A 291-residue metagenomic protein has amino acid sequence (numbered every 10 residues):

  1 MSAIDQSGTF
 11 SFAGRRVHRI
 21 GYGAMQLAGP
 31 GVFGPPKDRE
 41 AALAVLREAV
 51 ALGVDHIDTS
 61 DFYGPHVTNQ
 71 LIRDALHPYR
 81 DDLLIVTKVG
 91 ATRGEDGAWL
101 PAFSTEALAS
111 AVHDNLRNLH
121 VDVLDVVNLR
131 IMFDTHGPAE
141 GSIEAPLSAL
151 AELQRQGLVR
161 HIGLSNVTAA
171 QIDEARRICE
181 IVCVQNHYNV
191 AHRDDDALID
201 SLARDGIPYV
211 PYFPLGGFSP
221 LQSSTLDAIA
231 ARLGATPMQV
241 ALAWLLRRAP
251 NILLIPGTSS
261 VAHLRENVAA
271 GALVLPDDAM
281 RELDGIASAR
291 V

Functional and structural regions predicted by a protein language model:
M1-L83, S288: N-terminal binding-site loop/beta-alpha segment at the start of enzyme catalytic domains that lines or forms
I4, M132-V291: Beta/alpha (TIM)-barrel catalytic core signal, keyed to glycine-rich beta->alpha loops juxtaposed to Asp/Glu that bind
R15-I20, G53-H56, Y79-L83, V121-D125 (+4 more regions): Short, well-ordered coil/turn segments that N-cap beta-strands
Q26-G31, Y63, A91-R93, R130-T135 (+2 more regions): Feature marks short, surface-exposed loop/turn motifs that line or immediately flank catalytic pockets and channel
L27-E40, E95-E106, T135-A139: Active-site mouth loops of central-metabolism enzymes
P35-A49, F103-L119, T168-D173: Short, acidic/polar
D82-E95: A short, structured active-site edge motif that brings together acidic residues
L116-G137: Active-site groove signature of glycoside hydrolases
